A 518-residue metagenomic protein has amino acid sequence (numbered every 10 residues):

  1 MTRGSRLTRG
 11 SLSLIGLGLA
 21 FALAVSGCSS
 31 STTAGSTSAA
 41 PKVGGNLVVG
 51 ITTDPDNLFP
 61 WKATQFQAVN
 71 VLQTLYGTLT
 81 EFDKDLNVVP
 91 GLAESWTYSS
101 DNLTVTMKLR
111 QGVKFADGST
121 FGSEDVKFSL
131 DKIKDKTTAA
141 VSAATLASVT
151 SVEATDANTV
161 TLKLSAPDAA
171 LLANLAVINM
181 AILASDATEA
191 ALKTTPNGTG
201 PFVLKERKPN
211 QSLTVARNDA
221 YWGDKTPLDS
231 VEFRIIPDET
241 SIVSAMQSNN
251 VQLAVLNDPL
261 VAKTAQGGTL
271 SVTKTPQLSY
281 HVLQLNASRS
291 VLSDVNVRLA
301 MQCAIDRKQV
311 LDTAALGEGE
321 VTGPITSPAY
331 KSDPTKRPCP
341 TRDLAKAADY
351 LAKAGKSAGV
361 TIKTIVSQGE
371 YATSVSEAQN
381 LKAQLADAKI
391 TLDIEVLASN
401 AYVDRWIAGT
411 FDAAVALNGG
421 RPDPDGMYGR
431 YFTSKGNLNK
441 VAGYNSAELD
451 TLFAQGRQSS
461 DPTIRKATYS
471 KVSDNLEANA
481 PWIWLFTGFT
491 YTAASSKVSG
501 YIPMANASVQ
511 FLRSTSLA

Functional and structural regions predicted by a protein language model:
G50-Y98, D131, N197: N-terminal lobe/hinge region of extracytoplasmic solute-binding protein
T97, D101, K108, S142-A184 (+1 more regions): Surface-exposed binding/hinge segments that line and control ligand-binding clefts or catalytic entry sites
A176-D224, S230: Gly/Pro-rich hinge or "lid" segments in bacterial periplasmic/extracellular proteins
N218-T264, T391: Ligand-site clamp/hinge motif
T264, S288-A329, T373, E377 (+1 more regions): Periplasmic-binding protein-like
E320-K353, Y371-S376: Structural transition elements
D387, T391-A401, G429-S496, A518: Extracytoplasmic/peripheral linker and loop segments enriched in polar/acidic and small residues with frequent Thr/Pro
T492-A518: Long beta-strand-rich cores associated with HINT superfamily self-processing modules
